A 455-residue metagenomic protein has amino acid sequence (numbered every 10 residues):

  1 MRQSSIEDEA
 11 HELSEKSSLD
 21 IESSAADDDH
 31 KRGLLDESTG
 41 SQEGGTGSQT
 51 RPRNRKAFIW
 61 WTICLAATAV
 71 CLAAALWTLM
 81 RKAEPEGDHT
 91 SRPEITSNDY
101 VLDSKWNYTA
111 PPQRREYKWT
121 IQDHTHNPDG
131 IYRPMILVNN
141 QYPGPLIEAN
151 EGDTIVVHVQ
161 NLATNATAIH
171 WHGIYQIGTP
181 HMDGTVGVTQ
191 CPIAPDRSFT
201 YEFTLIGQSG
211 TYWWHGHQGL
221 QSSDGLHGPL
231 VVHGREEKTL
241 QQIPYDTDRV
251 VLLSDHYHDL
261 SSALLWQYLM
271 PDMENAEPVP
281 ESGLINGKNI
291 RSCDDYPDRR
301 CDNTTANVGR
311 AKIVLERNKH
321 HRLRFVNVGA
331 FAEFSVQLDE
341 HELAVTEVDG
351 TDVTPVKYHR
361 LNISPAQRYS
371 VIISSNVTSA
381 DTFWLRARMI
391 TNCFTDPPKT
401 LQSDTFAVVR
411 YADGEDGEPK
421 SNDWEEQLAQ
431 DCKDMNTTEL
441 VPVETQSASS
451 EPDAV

Functional and structural regions predicted by a protein language model:
M1-R53: Intrinsically disordered, low-complexity terminal tails of fungal membrane proteins
L13, K31-L34, K56-I177, E202 (+5 more regions): A long-range scaffold signal marking pre-active-site subdomains of enzyme folds
A57-L65, C71, A75-Y108, L226-L265 (+1 more regions): Extended terminal and domain-junction accessory segments
E116-Q241, A332-L361, T382-K399: Histidine- and aromatic-enriched segments that form or immediately flank copper-ligand environments
P134-L146, C301-K312, Y358, Y369-V371 (+1 more regions): Non-catalytic, beta-strand-enriched accessory regions in extracellular/secretory proteins and membrane protein
T247-K319, V326-G329: Acidic-aromatic/histidine active-site loop/patch
D302-V308, V314-S379: A compositional/structural signature marking long, glycine- and acidic/polar-rich segments with frequent tryptophans
